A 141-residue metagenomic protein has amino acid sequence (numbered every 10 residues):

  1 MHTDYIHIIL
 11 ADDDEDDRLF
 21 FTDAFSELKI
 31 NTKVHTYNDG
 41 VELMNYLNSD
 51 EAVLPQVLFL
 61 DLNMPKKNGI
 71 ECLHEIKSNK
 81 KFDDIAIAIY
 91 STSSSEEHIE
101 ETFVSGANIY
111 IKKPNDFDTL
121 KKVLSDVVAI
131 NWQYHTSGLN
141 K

Functional and structural regions predicted by a protein language model:
M1-I9, E15-I30, D116-K141: Non-catalytic signal-transmission and effector/linker regions of two-component phosphorelay proteins
T3, L19, D23, E71 (+3 more regions): Alpha4 helix (beta4-alpha4-beta5 surface) of REC/receiver domains from two-component response regulators
D12, L60-D61, S91: Active-site residues of response regulator receiver
T36-V57, K121: Acidic, metal-coordinating helix/loop segments flanking the phosphotransfer/catalytic sites of two-component signaling
D39-E42, N68-H74: Acidic catalytic/metal-coordinating carboxylates
Q56, D84-S94: A short, hydrophobic beta-strand element within the central beta-sheet of small alpha/beta folds
L58, Y110-I111: Two-component signal transduction core modules
M64: Receiver (REC) domain active-site loop signature in two-component systems and cognate sites in sensor histidine kinases
